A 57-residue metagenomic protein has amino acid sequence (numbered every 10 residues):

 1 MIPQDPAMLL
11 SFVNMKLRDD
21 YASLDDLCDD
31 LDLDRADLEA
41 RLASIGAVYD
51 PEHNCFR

Functional and structural regions predicted by a protein language model:
M1-S23: N-terminal acidic leader/helix
L27-C28: Short alpha-helical "recognition helix" segments of helix-turn-helix
D34-V48: Short acidic, Pro/Gly- and aromatic-enriched capping/linker segments at domain boundaries
P51: Short, acidic, Ser/Thr-enriched surface-loop or helix-capping motifs
